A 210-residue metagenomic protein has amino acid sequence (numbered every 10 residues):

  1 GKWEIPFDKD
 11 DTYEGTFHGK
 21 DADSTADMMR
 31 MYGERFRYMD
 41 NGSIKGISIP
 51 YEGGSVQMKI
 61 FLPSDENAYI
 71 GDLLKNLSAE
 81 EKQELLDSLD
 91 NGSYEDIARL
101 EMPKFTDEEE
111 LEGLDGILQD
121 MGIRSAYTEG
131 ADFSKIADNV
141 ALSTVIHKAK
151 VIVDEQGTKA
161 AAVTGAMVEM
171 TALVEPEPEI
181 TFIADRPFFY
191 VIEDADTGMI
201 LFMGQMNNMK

Functional and structural regions predicted by a protein language model:
G1-K210: Hydrophobic-core positions in well-structured secondary-structure elements of globular domains
